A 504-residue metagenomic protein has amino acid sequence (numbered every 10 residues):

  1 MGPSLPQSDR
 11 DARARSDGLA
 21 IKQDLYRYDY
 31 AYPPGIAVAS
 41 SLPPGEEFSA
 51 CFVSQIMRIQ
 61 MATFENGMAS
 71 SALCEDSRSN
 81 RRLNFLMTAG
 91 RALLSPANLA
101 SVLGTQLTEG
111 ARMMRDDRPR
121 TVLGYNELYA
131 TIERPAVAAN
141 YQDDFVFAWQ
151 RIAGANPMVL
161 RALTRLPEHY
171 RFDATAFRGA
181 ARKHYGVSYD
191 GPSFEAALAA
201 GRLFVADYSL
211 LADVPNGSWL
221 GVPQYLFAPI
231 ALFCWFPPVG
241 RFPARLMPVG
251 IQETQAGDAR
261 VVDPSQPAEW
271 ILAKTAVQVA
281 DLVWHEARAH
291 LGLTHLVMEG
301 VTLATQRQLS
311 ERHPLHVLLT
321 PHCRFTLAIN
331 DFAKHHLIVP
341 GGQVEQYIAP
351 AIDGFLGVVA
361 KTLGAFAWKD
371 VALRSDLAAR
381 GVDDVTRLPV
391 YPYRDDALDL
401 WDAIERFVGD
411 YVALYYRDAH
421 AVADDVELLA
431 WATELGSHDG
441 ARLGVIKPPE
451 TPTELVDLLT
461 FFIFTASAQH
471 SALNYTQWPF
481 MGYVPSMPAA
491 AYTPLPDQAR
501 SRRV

Functional and structural regions predicted by a protein language model:
M1-V504: Long, compositionally biased charged/polar stretches
